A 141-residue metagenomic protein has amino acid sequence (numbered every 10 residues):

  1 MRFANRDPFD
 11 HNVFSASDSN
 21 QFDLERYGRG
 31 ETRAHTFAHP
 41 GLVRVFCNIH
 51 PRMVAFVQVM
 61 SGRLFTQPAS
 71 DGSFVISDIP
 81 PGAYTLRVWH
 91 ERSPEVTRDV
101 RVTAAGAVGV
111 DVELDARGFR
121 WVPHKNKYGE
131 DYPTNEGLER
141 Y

Functional and structural regions predicted by a protein language model:
M1-Y141: Extracytoplasmic copper-binding redox domains, predominantly the cupredoxin/blue-copper superfamily
